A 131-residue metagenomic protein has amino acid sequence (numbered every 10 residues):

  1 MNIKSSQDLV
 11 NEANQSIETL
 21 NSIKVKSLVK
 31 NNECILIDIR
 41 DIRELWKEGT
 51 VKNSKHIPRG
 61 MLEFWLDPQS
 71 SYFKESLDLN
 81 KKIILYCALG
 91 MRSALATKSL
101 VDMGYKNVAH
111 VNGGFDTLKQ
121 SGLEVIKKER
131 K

Functional and structural regions predicted by a protein language model:
M1-C34, I42-K82, M91-K131: Rhodanese-like catalytic fold shared by cysteine-dependent sulfurtransferases and DSP/PTP-type phosphatases
I37: Active-site flanking residues adjacent to catalytic metal/cofactor-binding acidic residues
Y86: Short, surface-exposed ligand- or partner-binding patches at beta-edge/loop junctions that are enriched in aromatics
